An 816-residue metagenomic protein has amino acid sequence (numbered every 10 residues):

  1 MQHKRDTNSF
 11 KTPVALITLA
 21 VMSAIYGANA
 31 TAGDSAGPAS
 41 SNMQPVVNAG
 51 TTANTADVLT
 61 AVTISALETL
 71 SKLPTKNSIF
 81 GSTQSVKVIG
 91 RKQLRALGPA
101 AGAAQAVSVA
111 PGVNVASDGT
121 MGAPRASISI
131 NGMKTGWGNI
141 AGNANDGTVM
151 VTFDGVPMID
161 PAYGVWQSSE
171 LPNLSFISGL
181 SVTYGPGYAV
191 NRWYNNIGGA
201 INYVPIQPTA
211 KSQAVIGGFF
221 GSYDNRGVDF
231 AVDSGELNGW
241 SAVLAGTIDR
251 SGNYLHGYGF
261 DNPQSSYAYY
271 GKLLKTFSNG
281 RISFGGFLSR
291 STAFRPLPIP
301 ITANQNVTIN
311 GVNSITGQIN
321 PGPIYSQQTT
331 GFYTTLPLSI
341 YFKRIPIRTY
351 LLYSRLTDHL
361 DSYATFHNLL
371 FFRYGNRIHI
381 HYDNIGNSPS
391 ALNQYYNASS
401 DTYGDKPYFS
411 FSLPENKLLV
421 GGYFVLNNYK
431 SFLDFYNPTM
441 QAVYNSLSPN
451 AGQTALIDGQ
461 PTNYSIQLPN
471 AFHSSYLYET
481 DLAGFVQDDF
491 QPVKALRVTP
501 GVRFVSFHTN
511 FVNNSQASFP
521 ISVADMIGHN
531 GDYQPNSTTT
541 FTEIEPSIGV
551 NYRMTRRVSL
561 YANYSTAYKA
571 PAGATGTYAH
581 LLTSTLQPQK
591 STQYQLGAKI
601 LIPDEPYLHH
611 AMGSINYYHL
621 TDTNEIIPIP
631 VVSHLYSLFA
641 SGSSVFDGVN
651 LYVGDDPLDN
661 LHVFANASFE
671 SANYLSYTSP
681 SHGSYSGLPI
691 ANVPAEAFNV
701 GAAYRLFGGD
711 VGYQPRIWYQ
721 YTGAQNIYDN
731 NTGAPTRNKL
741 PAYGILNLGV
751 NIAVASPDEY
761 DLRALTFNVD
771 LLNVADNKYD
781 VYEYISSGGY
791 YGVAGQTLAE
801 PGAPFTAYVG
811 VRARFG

Functional and structural regions predicted by a protein language model:
P13-A15, L19, A562, T592-Q595 (+3 more regions): Conserved C-terminal beta-signal and adjacent last beta-strands/turns of outer-membrane beta-barrel proteins
A61, A106, S127-S129, V149-T152 (+4 more regions): N-terminal periplasmic accessory domains that precede and gate Gram-negative outer-membrane beta-barrel machines
S65, L70-S78, T83-V86, G102-P157: Extracytoplasmic beta-strand/coil segments of soluble accessory domains associated with Gram-negative outer-membrane
T148-V149, V156-Y184: Short acidic/polar hinge/loop motifs at secondary-structure boundaries that mediate gating or recognition
Q213-V215, F219-R250, Y258-G317, R344-Y363 (+2 more regions): Transmembrane beta-barrel wall of Gram-negative outer-membrane proteins
R355, H359, T365-F371, R377-H381 (+6 more regions): Membrane-embedded beta-barrel scaffold of Gram-negative outer-membrane proteins
S400, S410, E415-N427, H473-L620: Structural signature of Gram-negative outer-membrane beta-barrels, strongest in the C-terminal barrel of TonB-dependent
K494, V498, H610-D622, F639-N730 (+1 more regions): Gram-negative outer-membrane beta-barrel transporters
